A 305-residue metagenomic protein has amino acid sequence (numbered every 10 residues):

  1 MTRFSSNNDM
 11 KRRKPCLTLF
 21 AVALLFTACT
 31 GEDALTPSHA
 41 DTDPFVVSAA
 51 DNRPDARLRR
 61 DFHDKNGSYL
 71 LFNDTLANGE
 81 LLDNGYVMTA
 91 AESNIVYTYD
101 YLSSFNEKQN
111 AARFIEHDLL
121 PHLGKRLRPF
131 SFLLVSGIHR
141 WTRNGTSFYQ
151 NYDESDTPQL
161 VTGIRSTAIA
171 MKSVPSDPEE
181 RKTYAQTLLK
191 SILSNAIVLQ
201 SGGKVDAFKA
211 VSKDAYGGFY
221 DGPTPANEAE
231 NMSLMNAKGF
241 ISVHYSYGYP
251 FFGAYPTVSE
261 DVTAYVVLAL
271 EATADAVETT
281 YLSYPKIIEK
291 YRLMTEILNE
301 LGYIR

Functional and structural regions predicted by a protein language model:
M1-G31: Sec-dependent bacterial lipoprotein signal peptides
F4, C29-F114, H122, V277-R305: Acidic/polar, low-complexity intrinsically disordered N-terminal segments immediately downstream of a Sec signal
N8-D9, L24, N66, S212 (+2 more regions): Prokaryotic Sec-type signal peptides and long signal-anchor helices with extended Leu/Ile/Val-rich h-regions
R13, V22, F26, Y69-A77 (+2 more regions): Short secondary-structure boundary segments
L17, E92, V96, Q150 (+3 more regions): Generic alpha-helix detector with strongest preference for long hydrophobic helices that associate with membranes
D100-D221: Acidic/His-rich structured neighborhood in mature extracellular/periplasmic domains
A215-R305: Metalloprotease/metallohydrolase-associated module, dominated by Zn2+-dependent proteases
